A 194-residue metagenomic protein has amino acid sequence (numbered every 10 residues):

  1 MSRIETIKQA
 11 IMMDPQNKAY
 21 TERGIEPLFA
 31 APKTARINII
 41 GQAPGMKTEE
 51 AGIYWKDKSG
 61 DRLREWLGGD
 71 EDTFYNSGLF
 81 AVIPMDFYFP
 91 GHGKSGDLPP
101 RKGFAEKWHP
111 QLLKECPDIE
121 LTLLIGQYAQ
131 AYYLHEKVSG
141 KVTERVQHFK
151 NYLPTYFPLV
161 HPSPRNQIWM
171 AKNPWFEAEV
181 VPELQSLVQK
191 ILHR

Functional and structural regions predicted by a protein language model:
M1-S59, Q185-R194: Active-site and ligand/interface coordination hotspots across diverse enzymes and nucleic-acid-associated assemblies
S2-Q9, Q16-A19, D86-R194: Glycine/proline-rich loop-helix segments at beta-alpha junctions forming the active-site rim of enzyme cores
G24-K33, R62-F74, L113-K114, H148-K150: Short amphipathic alpha-helices and their capping/turn segments at secondary-structure boundaries
K33-G41, N76-P84, P154-F157: Short coil-to-beta-strand
I53-P100: Short, surface-exposed acidic-centric catalytic microdomains
